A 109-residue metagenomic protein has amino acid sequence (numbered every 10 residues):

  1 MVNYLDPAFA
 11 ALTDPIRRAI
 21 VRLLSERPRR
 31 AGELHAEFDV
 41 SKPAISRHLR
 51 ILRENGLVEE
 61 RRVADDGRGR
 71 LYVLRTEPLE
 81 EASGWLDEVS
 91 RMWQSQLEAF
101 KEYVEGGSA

Functional and structural regions predicted by a protein language model:
M1-Y4, R22, E77-A109: Amphipathic alpha-helical dimerization/coiled-coil segments that flank or bridge DNA-binding/regulatory modules
N3-A44, G69-E80: N-terminal helix-turn-helix DNA-binding core of bacterial DNA-binding proteins
R30, V40, V58, E102-E105 (+1 more regions): Charge-dense, helix-prone N-terminal extensions
E33, E54-D66, R70-V73: Beta-hairpin "wing" of winged helix-turn-helix
H48: Residues within the DNA-recognition helix of helix-turn-helix
I51: Alpha-helical DNA-recognition elements
